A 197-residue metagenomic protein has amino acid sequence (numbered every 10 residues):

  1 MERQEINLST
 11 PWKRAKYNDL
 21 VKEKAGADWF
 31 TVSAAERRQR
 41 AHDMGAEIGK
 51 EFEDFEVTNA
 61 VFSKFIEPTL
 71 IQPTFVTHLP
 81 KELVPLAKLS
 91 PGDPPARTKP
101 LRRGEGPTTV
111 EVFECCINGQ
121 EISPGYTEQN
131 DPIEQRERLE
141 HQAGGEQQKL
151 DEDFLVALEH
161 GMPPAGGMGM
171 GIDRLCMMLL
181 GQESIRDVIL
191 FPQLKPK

Functional and structural regions predicted by a protein language model:
M1-E5: Short, glycine/acidic-rich hinge or "gate" loops at secondary-structure transitions that mediate conformational
I6, P11-R97, R102-K197: A translation/RNA-centric and nucleic-acid-associated enzymatic feature enriched in Class II aminoacyl-tRNA synthetases
